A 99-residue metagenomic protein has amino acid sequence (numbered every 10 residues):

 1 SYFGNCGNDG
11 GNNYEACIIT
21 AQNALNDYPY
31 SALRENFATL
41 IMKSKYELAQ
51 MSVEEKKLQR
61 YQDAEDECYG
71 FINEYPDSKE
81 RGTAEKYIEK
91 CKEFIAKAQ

Functional and structural regions predicted by a protein language model:
S1-G11, M42, E47-K56, P76 (+1 more regions): Short coil/turn linking the two alpha-helices of tandem helical-hairpin repeats
D9-N23, K57-E67: Helix-turn-helix repeat elements of alpha-solenoid scaffolds
E15-A49: Ampipathic, surface-exposed secondary-structure segments
C17, R34-N36, I41, K57 (+3 more regions): Residues that mark the junctions of alpha-helical repeat units in TPR/alpha-solenoid scaffolds
Q22-L25, E65, Y69, I88 (+1 more regions): Residue-level detector of alpha-helical secondary structure
A24-R34, Y69-K86: Short solvent-exposed coil/turn linkers within tandem alpha-helical repeat scaffolds
N36-T39, E47-S52, L58, Q62-E65 (+1 more regions): Alpha-helical protein-protein interaction scaffolds
